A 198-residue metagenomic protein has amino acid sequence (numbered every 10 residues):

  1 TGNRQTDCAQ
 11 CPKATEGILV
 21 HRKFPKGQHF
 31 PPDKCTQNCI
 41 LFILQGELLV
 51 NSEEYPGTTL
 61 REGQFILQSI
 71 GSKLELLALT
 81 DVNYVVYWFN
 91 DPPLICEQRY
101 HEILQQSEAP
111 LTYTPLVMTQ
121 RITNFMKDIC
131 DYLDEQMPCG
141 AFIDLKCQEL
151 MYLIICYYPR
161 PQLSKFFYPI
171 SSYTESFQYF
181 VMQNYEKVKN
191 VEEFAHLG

Functional and structural regions predicted by a protein language model:
T1-A14, Y132-P138: A short, N-terminal "cap"/entry segment at the start of jelly-roll beta-barrel domains of the cupin/DSBH fold
Q5-C8, L49, Y55-G57, T114: Hydrophobic alpha-helices of bacterial signal-transduction systems
K13-S107: N-terminal regulatory/effector-sensing and dimerization cores that precede helix-turn-helix DNA-binding domains
Q28, Y158-F166: Short, Lys/Arg-enriched N-terminal segment that forms or immediately precedes the first helix of a structured domain
L44, I155, M182-E186: Short, locally clustered residues in the helix-turn-helix/winged-helix DNA-binding domain
V50, I154-Y158, V181: Hydrophobic recognition helices of helix-based DNA-binding modules
Y100-L153, P161, Y179: Amphipathic alpha-helical segments enriched in hydrophobic/aromatic residues interleaved with Lys/Arg
M118-D131, C147, S164-K189, E193-G198: A short, Lys/Arg-enriched amphipathic alpha-helix from helix-turn-helix/homeodomain DNA-binding modules
